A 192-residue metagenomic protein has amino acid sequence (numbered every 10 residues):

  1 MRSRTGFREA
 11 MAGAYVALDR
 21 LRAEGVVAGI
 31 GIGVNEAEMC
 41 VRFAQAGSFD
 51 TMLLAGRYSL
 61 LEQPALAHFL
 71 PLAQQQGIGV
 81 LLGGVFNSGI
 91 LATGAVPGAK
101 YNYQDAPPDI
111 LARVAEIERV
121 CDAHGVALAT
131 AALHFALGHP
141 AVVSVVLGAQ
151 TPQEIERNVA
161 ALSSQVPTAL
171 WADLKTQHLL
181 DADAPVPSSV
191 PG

Functional and structural regions predicted by a protein language model:
M1-D181, V186-G192: Beta/alpha (TIM)-barrel catalytic core signal, keyed to glycine-rich beta->alpha loops juxtaposed to Asp/Glu that bind
